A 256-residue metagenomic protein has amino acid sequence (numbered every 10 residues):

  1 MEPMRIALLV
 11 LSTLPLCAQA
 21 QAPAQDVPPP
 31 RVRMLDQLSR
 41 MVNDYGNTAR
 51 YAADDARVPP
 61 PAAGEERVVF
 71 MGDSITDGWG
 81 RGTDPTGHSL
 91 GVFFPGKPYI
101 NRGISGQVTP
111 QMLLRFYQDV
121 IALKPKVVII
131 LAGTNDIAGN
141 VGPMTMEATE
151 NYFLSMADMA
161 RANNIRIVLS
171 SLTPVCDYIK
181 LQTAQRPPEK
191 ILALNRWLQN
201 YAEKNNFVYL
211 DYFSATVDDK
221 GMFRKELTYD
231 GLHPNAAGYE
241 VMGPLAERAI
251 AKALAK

Functional and structural regions predicted by a protein language model:
M1-A7: Bacterial N-terminal signal peptides that target proteins for export
A7-P15: Bacterial N-terminal signal peptides
A18-A24: Boundary at the C-terminal end of the N-terminal hydrophobic targeting segment
A24-V127: Serine-esterase "nucleophile elbow" of acetyl-processing enzymes
S89-P98, Q107, Q111-K256: Alpha-helical cap/lid subdomain in secreted, periplasmic, or secretory-pathway luminal O-acyl-processing enzymes
